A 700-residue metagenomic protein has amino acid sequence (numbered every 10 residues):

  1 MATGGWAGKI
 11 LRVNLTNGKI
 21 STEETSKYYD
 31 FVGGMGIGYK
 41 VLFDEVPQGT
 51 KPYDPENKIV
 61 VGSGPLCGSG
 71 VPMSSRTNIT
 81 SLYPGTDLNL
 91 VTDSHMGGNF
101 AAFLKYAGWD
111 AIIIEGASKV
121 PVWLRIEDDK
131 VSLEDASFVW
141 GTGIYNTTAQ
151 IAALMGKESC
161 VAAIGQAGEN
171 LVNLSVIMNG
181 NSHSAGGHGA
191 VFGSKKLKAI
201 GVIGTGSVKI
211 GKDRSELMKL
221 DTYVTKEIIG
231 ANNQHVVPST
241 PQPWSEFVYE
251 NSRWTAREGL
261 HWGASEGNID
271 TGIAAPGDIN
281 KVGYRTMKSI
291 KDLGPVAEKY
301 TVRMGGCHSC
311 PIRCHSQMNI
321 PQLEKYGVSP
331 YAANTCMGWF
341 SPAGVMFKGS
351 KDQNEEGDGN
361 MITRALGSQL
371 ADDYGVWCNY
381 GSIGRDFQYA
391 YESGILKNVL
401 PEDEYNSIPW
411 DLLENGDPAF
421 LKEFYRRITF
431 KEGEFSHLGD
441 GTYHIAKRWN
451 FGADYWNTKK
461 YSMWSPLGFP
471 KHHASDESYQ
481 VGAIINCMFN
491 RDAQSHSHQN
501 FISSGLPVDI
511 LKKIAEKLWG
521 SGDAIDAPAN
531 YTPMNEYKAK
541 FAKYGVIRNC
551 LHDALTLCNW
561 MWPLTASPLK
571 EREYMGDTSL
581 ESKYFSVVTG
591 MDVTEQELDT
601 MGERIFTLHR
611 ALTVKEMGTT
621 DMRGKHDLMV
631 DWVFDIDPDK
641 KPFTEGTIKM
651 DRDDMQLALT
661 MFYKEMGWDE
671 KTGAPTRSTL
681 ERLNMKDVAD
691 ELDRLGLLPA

Functional and structural regions predicted by a protein language model:
M1-P65, V71-M73, I164-Q166, S182: N-terminal amphipathic, basic-rich helices that act as targeting or association modules
T3-W6, P52-E56, P72, A107 (+5 more regions): A generic structural signal for short, non-catalytic loop/turn and secondary-structure boundary residues
G5, S21, L66-M73, N89 (+3 more regions): Extended catalytic cores of very large enzyme megasubunits
N14, Y83, R125-E127, G165 (+1 more regions): Acidic/polar residues at beta-strand termini and the immediately following turn/coil
T25-D30, D128-D129, S137-W140: A short, sequence-level motif marking secondary-structure junctions
D30, D54, S74-T77, A152-A700: Extended C-terminal regions of large enzymes
I37, V41-W123, V131-E134, F138-T148: Feature captures the catalytic cores and cofactor-binding loops of soluble hydro-lyases/lyases that act on carboxylate
G97-D128, S194-V208, W377-F387: Glycine-rich phosphate/pyrophosphate-binding loops and their adjacent beta-strand/loop elements at enzyme active sites
